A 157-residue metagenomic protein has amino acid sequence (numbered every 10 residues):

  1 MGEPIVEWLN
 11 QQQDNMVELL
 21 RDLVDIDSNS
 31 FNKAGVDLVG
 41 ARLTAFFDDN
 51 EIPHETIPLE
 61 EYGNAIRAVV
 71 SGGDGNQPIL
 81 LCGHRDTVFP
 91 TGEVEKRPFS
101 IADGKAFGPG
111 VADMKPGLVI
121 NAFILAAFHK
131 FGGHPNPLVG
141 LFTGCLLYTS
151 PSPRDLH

Functional and structural regions predicted by a protein language model:
G2-P109, H129-N136: Acidic/His- and Gly-rich active-site-bordering loop/insert found across diverse amide/peptide-bond hydrolases
F31, D113, L147: Glycine-/small-residue-rich active-site loops that bind phosphorylated ligands and cofactors
A34, N76, K115-P116, S150: Residues that form or flank phosphate/diphosphate-binding pockets in enzymes that use nucleotide phosphates
R85, F142-L147: Acidic, glycine-rich active-site loops and adjacent beta-strand->loop/helix elements that engage anionic groups
G110-L125: Active-site alpha-helical elements of protease catalytic centers
I124-F131, S152: Active-site catalytic microenvironments for nucleophilic, acid-base chemistry
L138-G140: Hydrophobic/aromatic residues located in beta-strands of well-ordered beta-sheets within soluble catalytic
Y148-H157: Single conserved hydrophobic/aromatic residue that forms the stacking wall/gate of nucleotide- or nucleobase-binding
